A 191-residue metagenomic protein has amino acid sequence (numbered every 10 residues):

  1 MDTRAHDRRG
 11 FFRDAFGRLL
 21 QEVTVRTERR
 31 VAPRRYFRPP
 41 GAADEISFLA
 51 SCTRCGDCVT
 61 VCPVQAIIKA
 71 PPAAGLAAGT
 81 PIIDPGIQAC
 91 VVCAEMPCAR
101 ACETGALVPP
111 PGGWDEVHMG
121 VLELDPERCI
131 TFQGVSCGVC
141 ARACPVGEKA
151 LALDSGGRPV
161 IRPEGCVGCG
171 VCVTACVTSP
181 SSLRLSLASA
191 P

Functional and structural regions predicted by a protein language model:
M1-P191: Non-ligating segments of multi-cofactor redox enzymes
